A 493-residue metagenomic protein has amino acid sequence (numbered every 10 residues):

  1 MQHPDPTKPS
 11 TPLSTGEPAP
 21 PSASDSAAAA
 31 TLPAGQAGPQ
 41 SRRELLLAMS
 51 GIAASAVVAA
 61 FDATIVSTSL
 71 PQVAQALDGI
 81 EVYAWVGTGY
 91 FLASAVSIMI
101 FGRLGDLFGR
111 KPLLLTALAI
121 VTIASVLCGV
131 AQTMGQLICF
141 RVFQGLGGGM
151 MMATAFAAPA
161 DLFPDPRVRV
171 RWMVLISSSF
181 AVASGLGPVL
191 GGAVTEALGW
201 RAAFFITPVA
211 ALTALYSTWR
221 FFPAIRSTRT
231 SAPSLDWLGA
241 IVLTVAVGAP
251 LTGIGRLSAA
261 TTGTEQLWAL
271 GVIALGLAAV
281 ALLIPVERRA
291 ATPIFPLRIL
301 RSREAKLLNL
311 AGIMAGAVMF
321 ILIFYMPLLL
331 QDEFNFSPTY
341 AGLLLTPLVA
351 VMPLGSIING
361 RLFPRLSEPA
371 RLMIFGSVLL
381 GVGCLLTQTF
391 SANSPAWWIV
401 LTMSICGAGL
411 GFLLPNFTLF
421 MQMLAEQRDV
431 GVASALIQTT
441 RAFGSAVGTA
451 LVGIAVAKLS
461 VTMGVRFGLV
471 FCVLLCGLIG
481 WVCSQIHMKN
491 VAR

Functional and structural regions predicted by a protein language model:
Q2-P6, T11-R220, M373, V378 (+3 more regions): Transmembrane-helix bundle of Major Facilitator Superfamily
L45-T68, G87-G89, A124, L198 (+3 more regions): 12-transmembrane solute porter fold
S69-V73, A158, L162, A193 (+7 more regions): A residue-level signal for alpha-helical anchor/packing sites in multi-pass solute transporters
V126-G148, T195-F204, S234-I241, S337-A350 (+1 more regions): Generic detector of contiguous secondary-structure segments
V126-L127, A193, G248, T252 (+2 more regions): Alpha-helical transmembrane segments of multipass membrane proteins
G129-Q136, W219-I225, I254-A260, I284-R288 (+5 more regions): Transmembrane helix-loop junctions and nearby membrane-interface residues
M150, V245-G248, I321, L410-F412: Residue-level signal for the membrane-embedded core of alpha-helical transmembrane segments, especially mid-helix
E196-A311, C472-V473, K489: Hydrophobic transmembrane-helix bundles of small-molecule transporters
